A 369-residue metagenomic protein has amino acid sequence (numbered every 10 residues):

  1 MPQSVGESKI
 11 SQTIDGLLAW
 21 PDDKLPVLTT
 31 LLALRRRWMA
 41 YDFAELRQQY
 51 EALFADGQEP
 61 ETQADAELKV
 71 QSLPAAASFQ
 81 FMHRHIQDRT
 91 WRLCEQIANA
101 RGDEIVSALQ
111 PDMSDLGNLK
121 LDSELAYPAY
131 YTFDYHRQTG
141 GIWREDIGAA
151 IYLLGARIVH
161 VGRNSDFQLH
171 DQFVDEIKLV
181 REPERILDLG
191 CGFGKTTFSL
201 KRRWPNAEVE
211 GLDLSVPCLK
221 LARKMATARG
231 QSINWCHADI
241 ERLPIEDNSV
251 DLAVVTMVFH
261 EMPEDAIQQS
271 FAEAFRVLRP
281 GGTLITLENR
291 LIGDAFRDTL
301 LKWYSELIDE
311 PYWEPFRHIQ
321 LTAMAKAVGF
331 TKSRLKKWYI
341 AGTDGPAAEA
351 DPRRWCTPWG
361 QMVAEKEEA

Functional and structural regions predicted by a protein language model:
V27-L28, A52-W143: N-terminal auxiliary segments of SAM/dcSAM-dependent transferases
E182-G192: Conserved class I S-adenosyl-L-methionine
F193-P205: Conserved SAM-binding loop of SAM-dependent methyltransferases across substrates and taxa, primarily the Class I
S215-P217: Conserved SAM/SAH-binding beta-strand->alpha-helix loop
R229-R242: Conserved SAM-binding strand-loop segment of SAM-dependent methyltransferases
E241-A253: A short acidic, Gly/Pro-enriched loop at the edge of an enzyme's catalytic core that lines a small-molecule cofactor
Q268-P280: A short glycine-rich, Lys/Arg-flanked "PGG" loop and its adjoining helix->strand segment in the class I
I285-G345: C-terminal alpha-helical "lid/dimerization" subdomain adjacent to the S-adenosyl-L-methionine
